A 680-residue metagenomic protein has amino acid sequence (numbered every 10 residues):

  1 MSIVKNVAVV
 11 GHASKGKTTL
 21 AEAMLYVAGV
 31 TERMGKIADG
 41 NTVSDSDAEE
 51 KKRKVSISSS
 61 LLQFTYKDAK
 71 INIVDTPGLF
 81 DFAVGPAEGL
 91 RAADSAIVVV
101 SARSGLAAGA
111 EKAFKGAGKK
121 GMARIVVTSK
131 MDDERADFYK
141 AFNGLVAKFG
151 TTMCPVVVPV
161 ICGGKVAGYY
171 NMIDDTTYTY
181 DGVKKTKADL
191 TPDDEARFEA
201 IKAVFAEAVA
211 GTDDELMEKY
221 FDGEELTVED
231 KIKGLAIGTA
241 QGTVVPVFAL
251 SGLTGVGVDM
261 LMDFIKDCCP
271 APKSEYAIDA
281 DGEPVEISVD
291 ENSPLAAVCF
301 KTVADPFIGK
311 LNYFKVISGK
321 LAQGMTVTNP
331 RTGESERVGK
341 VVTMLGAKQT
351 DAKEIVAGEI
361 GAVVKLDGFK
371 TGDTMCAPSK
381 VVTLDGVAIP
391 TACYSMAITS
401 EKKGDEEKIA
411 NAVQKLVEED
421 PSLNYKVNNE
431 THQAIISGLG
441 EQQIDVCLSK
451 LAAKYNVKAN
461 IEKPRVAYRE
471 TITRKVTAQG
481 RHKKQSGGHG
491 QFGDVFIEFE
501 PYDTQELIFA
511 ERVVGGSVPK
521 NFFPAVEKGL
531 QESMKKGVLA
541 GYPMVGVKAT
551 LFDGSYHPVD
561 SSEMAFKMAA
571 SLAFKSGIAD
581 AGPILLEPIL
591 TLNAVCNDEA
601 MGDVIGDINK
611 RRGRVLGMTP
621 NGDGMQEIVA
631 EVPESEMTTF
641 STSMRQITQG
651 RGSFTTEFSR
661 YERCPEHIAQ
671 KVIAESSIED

Functional and structural regions predicted by a protein language model:
M1-D680: Structural and coupling elements of P-loop NTPases
